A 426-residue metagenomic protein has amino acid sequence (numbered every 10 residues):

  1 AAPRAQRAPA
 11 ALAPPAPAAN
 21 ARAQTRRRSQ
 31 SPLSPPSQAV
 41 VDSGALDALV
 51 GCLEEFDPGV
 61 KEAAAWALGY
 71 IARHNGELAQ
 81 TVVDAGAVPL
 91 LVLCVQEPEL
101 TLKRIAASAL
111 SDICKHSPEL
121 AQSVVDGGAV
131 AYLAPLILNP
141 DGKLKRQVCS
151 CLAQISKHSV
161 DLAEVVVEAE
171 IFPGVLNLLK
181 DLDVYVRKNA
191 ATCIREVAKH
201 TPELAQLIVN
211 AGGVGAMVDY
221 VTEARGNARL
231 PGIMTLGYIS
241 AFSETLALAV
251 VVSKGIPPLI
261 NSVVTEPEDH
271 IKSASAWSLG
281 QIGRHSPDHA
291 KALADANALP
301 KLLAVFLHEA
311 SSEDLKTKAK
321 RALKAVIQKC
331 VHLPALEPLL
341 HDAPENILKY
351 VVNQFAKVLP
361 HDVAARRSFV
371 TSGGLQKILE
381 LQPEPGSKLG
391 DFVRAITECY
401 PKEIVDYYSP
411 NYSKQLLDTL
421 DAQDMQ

Functional and structural regions predicted by a protein language model:
A1-A2, A19, Q30-P35, G51 (+15 more regions): Alpha-helical solenoid repeat architecture
A2-S31: N-terminal low-complexity segments that are often proline-rich with Ser/Thr-Pro
P36-S43, G59-V60, E77-A85, T101-L102 (+15 more regions): Short, hydrophobic/charged alpha-helical patches characteristic of ARM/HEAT alpha-solenoid repeats and analogous
L46, V88, V130, F172 (+5 more regions): Eukaryote-specific intrinsically disordered, low-complexity regulatory regions enriched for Ser/Thr/Pro/Gln
A48-V50, L90-V92, Y132-A134, G174-L176 (+5 more regions): Buried hydrophobic core positions in alpha-solenoid tandem helical repeats
G51-C52, Q80, L93-C94, L120-Q122 (+9 more regions): A structural feature that tracks compact, well-ordered secondary-structure segments with a strong bias toward
L53-F56, V95-P98, I137-P140, L179-L182 (+5 more regions): Alpha-solenoid helical repeat architecture
V251, N261, I282-D295, L299-Q426: Alpha-solenoid helical-repeat scaffold
